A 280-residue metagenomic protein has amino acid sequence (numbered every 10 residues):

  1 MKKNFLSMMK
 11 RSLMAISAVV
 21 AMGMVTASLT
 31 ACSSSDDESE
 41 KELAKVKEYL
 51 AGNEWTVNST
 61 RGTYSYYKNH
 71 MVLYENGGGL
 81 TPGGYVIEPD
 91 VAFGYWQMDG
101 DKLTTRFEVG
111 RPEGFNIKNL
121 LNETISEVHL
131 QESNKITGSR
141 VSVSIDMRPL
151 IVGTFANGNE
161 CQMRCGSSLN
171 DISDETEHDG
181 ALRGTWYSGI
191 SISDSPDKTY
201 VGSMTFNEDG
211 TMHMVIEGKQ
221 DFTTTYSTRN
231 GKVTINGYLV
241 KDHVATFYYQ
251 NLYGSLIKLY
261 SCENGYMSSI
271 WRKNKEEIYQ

Functional and structural regions predicted by a protein language model:
M1, C32-S33: Terminal processing/anchoring signals of secreted or surface-associated proteins and related intramolecular
M1-K10: N-terminal secretory signal peptides that target proteins for export/translocation
K10, M14, A18-T26: Hydrophobic helical h-region of N-terminal Sec-dependent signal peptides in bacterial secretory/periplasmic proteins
A27-A31: C-terminal motif of bacterial Sec signal peptides marking the signal peptidase cleavage site
S34-F93, D99, T104-T223, S227-Q280: Lipid interaction determinants
